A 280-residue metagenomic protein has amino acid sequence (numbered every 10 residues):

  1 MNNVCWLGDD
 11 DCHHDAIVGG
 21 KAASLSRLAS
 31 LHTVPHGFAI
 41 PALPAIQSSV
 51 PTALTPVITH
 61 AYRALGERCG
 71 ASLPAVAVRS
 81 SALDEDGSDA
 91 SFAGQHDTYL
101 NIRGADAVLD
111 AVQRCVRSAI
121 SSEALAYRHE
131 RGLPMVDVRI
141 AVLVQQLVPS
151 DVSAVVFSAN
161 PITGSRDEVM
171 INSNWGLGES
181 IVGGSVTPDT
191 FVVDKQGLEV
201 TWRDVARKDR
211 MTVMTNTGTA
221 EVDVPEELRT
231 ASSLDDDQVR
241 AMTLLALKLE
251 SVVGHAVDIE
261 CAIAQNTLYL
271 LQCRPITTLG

Functional and structural regions predicted by a protein language model:
M1-L143, V152, R229-G254, L270 (+1 more regions): N-terminal beta-alpha lobe that positions the nucleotide/phosphoryl donor in ATP/NTP-coupled carboxylate activation
I17, V34, S91, F157 (+3 more regions): Short conserved micro-motifs on helix faces and helix-strand junctions that flank and scaffold key functional residues
A22, Q95-E123, S150-N216, L271-G280: Extended active-site and interfacial segments that coordinate phosphate-rich ligands in large catalytic machineries
P74, D167, V257: Residue-level signal for beta-strand positions within conserved beta-sheet cores that form or flank
A82, Q146-V148, W175, I263-Q265 (+1 more regions): Short, flexible loop/turn elements at secondary-structure junctions
Q145-L147, S158-N160, C261: Replace "in large, NTP-powered and nucleic-acid-processing enzymes" with "in large, NTP-powered factors and other
V148-D151, T163, V253, Q265: Short loop/turn positions at the edges of beta-strands in beta-sheet-rich folds
S173-D258, I263-Q265: Conserved catalytic alpha/beta cores of large enzymes that bind or transform nucleotide phosphates and polynucleotides
